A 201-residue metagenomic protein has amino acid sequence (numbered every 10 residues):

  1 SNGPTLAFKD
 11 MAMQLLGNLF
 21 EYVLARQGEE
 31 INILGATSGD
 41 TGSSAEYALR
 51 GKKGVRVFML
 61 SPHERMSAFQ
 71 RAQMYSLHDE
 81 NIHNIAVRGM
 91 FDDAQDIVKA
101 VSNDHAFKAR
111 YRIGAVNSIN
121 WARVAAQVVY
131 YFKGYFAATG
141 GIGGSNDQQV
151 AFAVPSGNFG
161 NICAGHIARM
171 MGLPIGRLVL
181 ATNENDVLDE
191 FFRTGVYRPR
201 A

Functional and structural regions predicted by a protein language model:
S1-A201: PLP-dependent amino-acid enzyme catalytic core
